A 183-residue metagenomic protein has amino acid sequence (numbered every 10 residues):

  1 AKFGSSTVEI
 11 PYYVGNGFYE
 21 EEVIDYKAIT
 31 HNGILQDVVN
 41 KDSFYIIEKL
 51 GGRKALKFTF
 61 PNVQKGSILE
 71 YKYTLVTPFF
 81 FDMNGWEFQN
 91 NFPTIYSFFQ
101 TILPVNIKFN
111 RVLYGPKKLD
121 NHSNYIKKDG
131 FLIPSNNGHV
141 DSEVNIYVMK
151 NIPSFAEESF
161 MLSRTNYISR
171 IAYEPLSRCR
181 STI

Functional and structural regions predicted by a protein language model:
A1-T101, Y147, Y173-R180: Lumenal/extracellular ectodomains and adaptor appendage modules of the eukaryotic vesicle/secretory system
V76-F81, Q89-N91, F98-I183: Secretory-pathway-linked proteins and extracytosolic
